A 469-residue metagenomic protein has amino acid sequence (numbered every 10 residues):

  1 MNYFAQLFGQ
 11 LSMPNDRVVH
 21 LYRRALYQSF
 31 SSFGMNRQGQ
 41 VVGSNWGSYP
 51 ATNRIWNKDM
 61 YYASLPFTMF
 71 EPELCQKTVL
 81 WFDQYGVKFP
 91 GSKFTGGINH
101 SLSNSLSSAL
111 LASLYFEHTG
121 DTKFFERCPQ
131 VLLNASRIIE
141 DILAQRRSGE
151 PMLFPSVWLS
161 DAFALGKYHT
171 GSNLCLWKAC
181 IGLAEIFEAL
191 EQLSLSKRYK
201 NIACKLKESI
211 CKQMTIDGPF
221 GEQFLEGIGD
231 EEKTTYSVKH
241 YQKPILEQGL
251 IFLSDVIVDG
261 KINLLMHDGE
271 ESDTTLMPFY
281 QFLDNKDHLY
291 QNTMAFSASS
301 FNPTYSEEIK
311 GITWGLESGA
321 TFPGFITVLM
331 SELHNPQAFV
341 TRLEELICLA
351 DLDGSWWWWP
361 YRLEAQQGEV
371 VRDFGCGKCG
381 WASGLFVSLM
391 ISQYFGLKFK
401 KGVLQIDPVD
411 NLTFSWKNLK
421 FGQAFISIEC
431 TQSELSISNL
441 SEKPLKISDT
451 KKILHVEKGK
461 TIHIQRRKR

Functional and structural regions predicted by a protein language model:
M1-N53, K77, T215: Low-complexity, Ser/Thr/Pro/Gly-enriched N-terminal "stalk/linker" regions
Y3-F4, Q10, V41-M60, S92-S105 (+6 more regions): Solvent-exposed loop and edge beta-strand segments that line ligand/cofactor-binding and catalytic clefts
F8, S12-S31, S113-T170, N201 (+1 more regions): Active-site acid/base region of carbohydrate-active enzymes
Q10-V19, F67-V79, F116-S136, E185-C204 (+3 more regions): Structural helix-adjacent loops and short alpha-helical linkers that scaffold large soluble proteins
V19-H20, E150-F154, L165-H169, C175-L289 (+2 more regions): Catalytic cores of carbohydrate-active enzymes
N53-S148, T170-N173, W177, F339 (+1 more regions): Aromatic-rich carbohydrate-recognition surfaces in CAZymes
S108-A109, Y115, L264-D284, S318-K420 (+1 more regions): C-terminal capping/lid segments that line or modulate ligand- or cofactor-binding pockets
T413-S448: Carbohydrate-binding surface patches
